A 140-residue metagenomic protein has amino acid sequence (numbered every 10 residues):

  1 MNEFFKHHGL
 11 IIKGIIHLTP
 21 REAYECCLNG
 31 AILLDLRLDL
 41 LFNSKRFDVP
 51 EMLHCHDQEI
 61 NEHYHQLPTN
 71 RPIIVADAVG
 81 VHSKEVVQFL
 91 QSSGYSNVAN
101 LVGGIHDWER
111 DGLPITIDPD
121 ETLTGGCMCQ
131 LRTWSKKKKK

Functional and structural regions predicted by a protein language model:
M1-I32, D39-P72, V81-K140: Rhodanese-like catalytic fold shared by cysteine-dependent sulfurtransferases and DSP/PTP-type phosphatases
V75-D77: Short, surface-exposed ligand- or partner-binding patches at beta-edge/loop junctions that are enriched in aromatics
